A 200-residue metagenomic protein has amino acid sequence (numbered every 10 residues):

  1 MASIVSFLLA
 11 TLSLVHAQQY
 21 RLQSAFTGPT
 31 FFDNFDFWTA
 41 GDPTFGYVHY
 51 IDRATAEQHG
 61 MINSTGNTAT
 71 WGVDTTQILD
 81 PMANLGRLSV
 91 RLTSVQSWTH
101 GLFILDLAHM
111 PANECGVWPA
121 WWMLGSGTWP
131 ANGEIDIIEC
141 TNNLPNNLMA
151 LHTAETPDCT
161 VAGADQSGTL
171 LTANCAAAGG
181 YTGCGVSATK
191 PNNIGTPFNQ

Functional and structural regions predicted by a protein language model:
M1-Q23: Fungal secretory targeting signals
Q18-Q200: GH16 jelly-roll
